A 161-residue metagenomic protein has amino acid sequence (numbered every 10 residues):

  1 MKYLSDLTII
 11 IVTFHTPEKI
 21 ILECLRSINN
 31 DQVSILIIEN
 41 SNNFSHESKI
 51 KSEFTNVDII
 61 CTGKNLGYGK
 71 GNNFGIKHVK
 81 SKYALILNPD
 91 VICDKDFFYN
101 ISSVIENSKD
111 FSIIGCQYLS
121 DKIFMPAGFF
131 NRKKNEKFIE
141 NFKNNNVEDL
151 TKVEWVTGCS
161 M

Functional and structural regions predicted by a protein language model:
D6-T8, S34: Cell-envelope/extracellular polymer assembly enzymes that use nucleotide-activated donors
T13-N29: Short, well-formed alpha-helical segments that are part of the catalytic scaffolds of diverse glycosyltransferases
E39-S48, K64: A conserved acidic beta->alpha catalytic loop
T62-V79: Glycine-rich, basic loop-to-helix element that forms the pyrophosphate-binding segment of sugar-nucleotide handling
A84: Short aromatic/hydrophobic "clamp" motif used to bind/position activated sugar donors
K95-F129: Conserved donor NDP-sugar-binding/catalytic core segment of glycosyltransferases
R132-E154: Short, flexible, basic/aromatic active-site loop/helix in glycosyltransferases
E154-M161: Short glycine- and hydrophobic/aromatic-rich loop-to-beta-strand nucleating segment in the catalytic cores
